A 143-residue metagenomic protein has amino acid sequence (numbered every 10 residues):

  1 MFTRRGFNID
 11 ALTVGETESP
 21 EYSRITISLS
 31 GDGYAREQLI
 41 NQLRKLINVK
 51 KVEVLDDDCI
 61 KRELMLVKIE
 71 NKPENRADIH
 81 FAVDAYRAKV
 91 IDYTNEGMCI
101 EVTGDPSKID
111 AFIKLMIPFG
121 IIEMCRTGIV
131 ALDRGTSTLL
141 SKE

Functional and structural regions predicted by a protein language model:
M1-E143: A conserved regulatory-domain signal marking ACT and ACT-like small-molecule sensing domains and adjacent regulatory
